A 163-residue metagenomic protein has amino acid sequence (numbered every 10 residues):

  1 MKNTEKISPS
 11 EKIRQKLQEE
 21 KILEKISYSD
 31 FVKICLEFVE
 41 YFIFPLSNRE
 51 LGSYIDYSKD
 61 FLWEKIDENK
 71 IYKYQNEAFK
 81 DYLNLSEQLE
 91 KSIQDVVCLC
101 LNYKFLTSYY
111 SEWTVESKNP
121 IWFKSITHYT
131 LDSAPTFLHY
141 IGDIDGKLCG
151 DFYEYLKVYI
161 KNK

Functional and structural regions predicted by a protein language model:
M1-K163: Structured binding/interaction patches within domain cores
